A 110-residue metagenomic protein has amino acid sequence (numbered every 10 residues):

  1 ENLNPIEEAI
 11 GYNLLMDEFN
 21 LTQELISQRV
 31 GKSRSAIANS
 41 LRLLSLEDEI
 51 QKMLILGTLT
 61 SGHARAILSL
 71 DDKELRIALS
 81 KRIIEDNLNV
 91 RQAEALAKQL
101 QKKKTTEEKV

Functional and structural regions predicted by a protein language model:
E1-V110: Amphipathic alpha-helical extensions and coiled-coil-like segments
